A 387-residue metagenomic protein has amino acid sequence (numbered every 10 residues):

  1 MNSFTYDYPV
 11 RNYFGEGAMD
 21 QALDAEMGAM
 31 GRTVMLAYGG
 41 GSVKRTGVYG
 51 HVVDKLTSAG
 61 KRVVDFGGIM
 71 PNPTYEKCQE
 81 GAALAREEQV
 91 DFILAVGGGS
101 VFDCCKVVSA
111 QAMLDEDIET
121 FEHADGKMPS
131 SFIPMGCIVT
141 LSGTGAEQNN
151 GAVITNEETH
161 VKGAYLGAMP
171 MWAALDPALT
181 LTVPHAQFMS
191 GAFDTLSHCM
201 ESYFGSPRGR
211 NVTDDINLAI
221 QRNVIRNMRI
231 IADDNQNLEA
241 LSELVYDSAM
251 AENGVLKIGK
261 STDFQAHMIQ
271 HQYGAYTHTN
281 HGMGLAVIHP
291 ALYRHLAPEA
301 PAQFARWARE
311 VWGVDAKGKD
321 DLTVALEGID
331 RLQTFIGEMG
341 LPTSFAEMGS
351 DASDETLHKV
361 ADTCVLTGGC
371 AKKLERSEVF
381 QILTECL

Functional and structural regions predicted by a protein language model:
M1-F92, F345: ATP/NTP phosphate-donor binding region
V10, M113-V212, R306: A glycine/threonine-rich phosphate-anchoring loop and its flanking beta-alpha core in nucleotide/phosphate-binding
M19-A22, K44-V48, Y75-C78, S100-C105 (+3 more regions): Short glycine/serine/threonine-rich phosphate/pyrophosphate-binding segments that cradle anionic phosphate groups
H51-V52, E80-A82, V101-D115, Q148-G151: Short Gly/Thr/Asp-enriched flexible loops that form oxyanion-binding sites at enzyme active sites
V90-K106, T140-A146, Y276-T279: Glycine/serine-rich anion-binding loops at beta->alpha junctions that coordinate negatively charged ligand groups
S202, S206-R331: Active-site segments that bind and position negatively charged phosphate/pyrophosphate groups
F304, V311, D315-L387: C-terminal charged capping/lid subdomain of soluble metabolic enzymes
